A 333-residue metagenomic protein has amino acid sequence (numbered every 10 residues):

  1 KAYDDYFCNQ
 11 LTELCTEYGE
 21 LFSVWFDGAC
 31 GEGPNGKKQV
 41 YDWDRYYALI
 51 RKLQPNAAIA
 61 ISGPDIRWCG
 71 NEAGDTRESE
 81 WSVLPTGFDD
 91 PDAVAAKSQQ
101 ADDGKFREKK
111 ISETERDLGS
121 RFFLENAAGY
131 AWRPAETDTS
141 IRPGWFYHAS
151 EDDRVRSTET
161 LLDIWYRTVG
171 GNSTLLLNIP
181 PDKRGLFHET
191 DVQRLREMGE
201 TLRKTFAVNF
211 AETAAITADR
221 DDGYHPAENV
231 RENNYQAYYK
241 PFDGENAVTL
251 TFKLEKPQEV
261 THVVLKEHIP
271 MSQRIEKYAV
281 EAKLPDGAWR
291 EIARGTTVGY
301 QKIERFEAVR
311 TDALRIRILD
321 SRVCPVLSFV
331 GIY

Functional and structural regions predicted by a protein language model:
K1-N246, T251-F252, E259, V264-E267 (+6 more regions): Mature catalytic domains of secreted/periplasmic carbohydrate-active enzymes
K256-Q258, L284, V309, D320: A generic beta-sheet turn/junction motif
A279-E281, G331: Beta-strand signatures of extracellular beta-sandwich domains
A282-A288: Change "in extracellular beta-sheet-rich domains … of secreted and cell-surface proteins" to "in beta-sheet-rich domains
D312-L314: Exposed beta-strand face motif in extracellular beta-rich ectodomains
R322-Y333: Edge beta-strands of jelly-roll/beta-sandwich modules across compartments, strongly enriched in secreted/luminal
